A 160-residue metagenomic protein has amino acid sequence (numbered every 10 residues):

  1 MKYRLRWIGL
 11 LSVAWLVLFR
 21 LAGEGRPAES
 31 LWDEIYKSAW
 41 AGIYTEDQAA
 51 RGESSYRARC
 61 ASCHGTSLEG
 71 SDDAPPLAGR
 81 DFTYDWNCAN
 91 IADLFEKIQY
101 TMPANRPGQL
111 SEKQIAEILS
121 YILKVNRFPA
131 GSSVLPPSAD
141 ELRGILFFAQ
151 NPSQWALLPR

Functional and structural regions predicted by a protein language model:
M1-R4: N-terminal secretory signal peptides that target proteins for export/translocation
G9-R20: Bacterial N-terminal signal peptides
R26-S55: Electrostatic cytochrome c docking/interface patches
I35, P107-R160: Flexible coil segments in periplasmic/lumen-exposed cytochrome c-class electron-transfer proteins
G42, A49, E69-P103: Gly/Gly-Pro-rich "capping" loops immediately C-terminal to redox-active cysteine motifs in periplasmic/lumenal
Q48, N90, L110-Q114: An acidic site on a long C-lobe helix of protein kinase domains
G52-S67, I118, I122: The canonical Cys-X-X-Cys-His
S67-S71, F128-G131: Surface-exposed helix-capping loop/turn segments at secondary-structure junctions
